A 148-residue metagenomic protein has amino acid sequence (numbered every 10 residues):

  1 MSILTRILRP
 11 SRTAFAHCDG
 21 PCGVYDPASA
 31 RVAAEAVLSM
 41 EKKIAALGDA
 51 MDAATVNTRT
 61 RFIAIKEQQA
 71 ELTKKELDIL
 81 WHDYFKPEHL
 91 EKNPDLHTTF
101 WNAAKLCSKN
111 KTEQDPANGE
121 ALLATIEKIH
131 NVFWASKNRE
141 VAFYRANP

Functional and structural regions predicted by a protein language model:
M1-R59, H89, P94-K128, V132-P148: N-terminal intrinsically disordered, cationic/polar leader segments that include organellar targeting peptides
R59-L77: Alpha-helical segments in soluble extracytoplasmic regions
E76-N93: Short, solvent-exposed, charged loop/turn and helix-capping segments that join or cap alpha-helices on peripheral
